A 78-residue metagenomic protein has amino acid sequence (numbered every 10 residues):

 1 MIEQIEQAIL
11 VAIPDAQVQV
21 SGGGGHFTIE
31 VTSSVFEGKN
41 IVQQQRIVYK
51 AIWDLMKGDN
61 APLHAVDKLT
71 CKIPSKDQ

Functional and structural regions predicted by a protein language model:
M1-Q78: N-terminal, polar/charged subdomain of small-to-medium soluble alpha/beta proteins
